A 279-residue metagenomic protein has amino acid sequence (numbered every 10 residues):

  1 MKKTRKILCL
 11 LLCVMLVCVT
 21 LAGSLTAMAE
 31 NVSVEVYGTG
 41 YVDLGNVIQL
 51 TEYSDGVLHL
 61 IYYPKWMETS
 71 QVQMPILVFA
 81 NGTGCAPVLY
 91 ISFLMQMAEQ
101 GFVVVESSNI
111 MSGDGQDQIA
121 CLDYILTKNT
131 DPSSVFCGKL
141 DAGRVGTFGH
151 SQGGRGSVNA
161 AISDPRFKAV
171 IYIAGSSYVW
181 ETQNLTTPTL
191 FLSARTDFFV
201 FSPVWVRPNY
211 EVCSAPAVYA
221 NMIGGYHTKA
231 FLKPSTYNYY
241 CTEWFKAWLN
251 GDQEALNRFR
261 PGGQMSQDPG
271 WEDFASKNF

Functional and structural regions predicted by a protein language model:
V19-N31: Sec-dependent signal peptide cleavage junction
E30-V72: N-terminal cap/lid segment of alpha/beta-hydrolase-fold proteins
W66-Q73, Q116-R155, E254: Gly/Ser-rich "nucleophile elbow"/oxyanion-hole loop immediately N-terminal to the catalytic nucleophile in hydrolases
Q71-G82: Short beta-strand element of the alpha/beta-hydrolase
V88-E106: Short amphipathic alpha-helix adjacent to the substrate-entry channel of hydrolases
L185, F191-S193: Short beta-strand/loop motif that positions the catalytic acidic residue of the alpha/beta-hydrolase fold
V200-Y210: Short alpha-helix in the alpha/beta-hydrolase fold that links the catalytic acid
I223-G224, F231-F279: Alpha/beta-hydrolase-fold serine-hydrolase catalytic core, especially in secreted/extracellular enzymes
